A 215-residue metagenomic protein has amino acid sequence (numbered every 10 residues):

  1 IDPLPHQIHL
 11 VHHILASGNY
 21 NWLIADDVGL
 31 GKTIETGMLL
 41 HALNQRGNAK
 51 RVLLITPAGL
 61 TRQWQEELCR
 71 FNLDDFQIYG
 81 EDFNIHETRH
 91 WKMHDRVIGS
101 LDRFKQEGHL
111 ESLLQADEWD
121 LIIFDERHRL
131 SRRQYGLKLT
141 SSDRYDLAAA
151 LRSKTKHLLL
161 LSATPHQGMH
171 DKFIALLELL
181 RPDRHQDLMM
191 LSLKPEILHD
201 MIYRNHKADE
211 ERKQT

Functional and structural regions predicted by a protein language model:
I1-A25: Conserved pre-motif I regulatory segment
H13-L15, Y20, T33-N48, L151: Walker A/P-loop NTP-binding motif
G18-L23, K50-V52, D95, K156-H157: Pre-Walker A (Motif I) flank of P-loop NTPase domains
D26-D27, D125-E126: Walker B catalytic acidic pair
T33-E35, N48-N72, Q167: Conserved Walker A/P-loop ATP-binding site and its immediately adjacent core in helicase/helicase-like ATPase domains
L60-F83, L180-R184: Conserved helix-turn-beta segment of the N-terminal RecA-like "Helicase ATP-binding" lobe in SF1/SF2 helicases
R70, N84-G99, A116: Conserved motor-coupling elements within RecA-like helicase/translocase cores
I98-W119, S131, Y135-K156, L160-P165 (+1 more regions): Inter-lobe coupling linker of SF2 helicases/translocases
